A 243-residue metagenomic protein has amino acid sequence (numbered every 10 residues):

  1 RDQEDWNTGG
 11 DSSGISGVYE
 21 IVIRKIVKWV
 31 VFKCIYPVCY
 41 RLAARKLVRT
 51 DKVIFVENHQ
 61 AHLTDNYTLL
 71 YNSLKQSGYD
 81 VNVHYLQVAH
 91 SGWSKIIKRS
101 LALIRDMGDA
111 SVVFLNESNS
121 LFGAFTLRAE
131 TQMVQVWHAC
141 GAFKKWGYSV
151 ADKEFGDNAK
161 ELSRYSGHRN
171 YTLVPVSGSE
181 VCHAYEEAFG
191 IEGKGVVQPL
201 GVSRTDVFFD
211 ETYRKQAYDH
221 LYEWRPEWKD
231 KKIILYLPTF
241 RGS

Functional and structural regions predicted by a protein language model:
T8-V18: N-terminal amphipathic/hydrophobic targeting modules at extreme N-termini, encompassing cleavable Sec/SRP-type signal
S16-D106, V112, L121: N-terminal pre-catalytic "stem/leader" segment of glycosyltransferase-like enzymes
D51, D109-S111, T131, T172 (+1 more regions): Conserved acidic residues
H59-H62, A89-S91, N119-L121, A139-A142 (+3 more regions): Short, solvent-exposed loop/turn segments at secondary-structure junctions
D65-L70, S203-S243: Conserved catalytic-core segment of nucleotide-activated headgroup transferases in glycan assembly
T68, H90-D157, L162: Extended catalytic core of nucleotide-activated donor transferases of GT-like folds
L127-Q216: Active-site-proximal region of nucleotide-activated glycan assembly enzymes, centered on histidine/acidic-rich loops
